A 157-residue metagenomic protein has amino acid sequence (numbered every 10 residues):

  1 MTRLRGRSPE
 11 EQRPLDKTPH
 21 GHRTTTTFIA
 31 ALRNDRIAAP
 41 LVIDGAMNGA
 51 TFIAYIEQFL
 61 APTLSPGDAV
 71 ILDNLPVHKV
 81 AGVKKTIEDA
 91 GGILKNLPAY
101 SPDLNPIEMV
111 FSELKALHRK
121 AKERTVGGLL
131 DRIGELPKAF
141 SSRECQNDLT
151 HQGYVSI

Functional and structural regions predicted by a protein language model:
M1-E57, Y154: Extended, low-complexity cationic-aromatic segments
M1-K17, G82-P98, L117: A short alpha/beta connector and helix-capping loop motif
R13-T26, A99-M109, I133: A short, conserved beta-to-alpha structural element at the edge of catalytic cores that scaffolds binding
R33-I37, P76-V77, S101-P102, A116 (+1 more regions): Short, solvent-exposed loop/turn segments at secondary-structure junctions
T51-A69: Short, basic/hydrophobic alpha-helical segments
D73-N74, A81, K95-R119: RNase H-like two-metal-ion nuclease catalytic core shared by retroviral integrases and related mobile-element nucleases
I107-I157: C-terminal anion-handling pockets and recognition modules
